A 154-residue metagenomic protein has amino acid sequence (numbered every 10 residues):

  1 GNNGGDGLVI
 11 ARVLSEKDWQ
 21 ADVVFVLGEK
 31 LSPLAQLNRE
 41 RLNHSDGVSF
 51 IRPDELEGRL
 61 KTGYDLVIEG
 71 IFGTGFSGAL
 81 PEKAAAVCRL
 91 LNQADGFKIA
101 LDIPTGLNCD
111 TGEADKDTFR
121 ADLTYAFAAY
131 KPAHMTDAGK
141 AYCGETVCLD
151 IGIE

Functional and structural regions predicted by a protein language model:
N2-I71, A79-L101: Nucleotide and nucleotide-moiety/phosphate-recognizing core
Y64-E154: YjeF_N-associated NAD(P)HX repair module
